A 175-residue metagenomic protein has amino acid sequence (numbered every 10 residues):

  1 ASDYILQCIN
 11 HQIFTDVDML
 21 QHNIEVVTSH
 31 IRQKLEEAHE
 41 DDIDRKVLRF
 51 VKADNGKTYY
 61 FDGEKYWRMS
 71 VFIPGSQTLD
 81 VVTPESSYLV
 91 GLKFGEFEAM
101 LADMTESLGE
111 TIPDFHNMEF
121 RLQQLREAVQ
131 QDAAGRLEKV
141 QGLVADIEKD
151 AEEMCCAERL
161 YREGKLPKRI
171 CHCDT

Functional and structural regions predicted by a protein language model:
S2-N23, R32-L108: ATP-binding pocket architecture of kinase catalytic cores
Q7-C8, F14-D18, I73-V90, D103-H172: ATP-dependent phospho-/nucleotidyl transfer catalytic cores
E25-R32, G95-A99, R126, E148 (+1 more regions): Structural signal for well-ordered, non-membrane alpha-helices
T175: Hydrophobic HxD+1 residue recognition
